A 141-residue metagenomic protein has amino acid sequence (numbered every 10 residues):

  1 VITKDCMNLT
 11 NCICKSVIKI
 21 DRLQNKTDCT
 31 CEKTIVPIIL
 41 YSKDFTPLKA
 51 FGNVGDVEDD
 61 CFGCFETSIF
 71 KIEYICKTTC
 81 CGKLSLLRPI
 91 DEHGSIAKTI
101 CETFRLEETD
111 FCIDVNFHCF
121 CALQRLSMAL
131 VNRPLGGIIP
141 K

Functional and structural regions predicted by a protein language model:
V1-K141: Short glycine-rich, low-complexity segments
